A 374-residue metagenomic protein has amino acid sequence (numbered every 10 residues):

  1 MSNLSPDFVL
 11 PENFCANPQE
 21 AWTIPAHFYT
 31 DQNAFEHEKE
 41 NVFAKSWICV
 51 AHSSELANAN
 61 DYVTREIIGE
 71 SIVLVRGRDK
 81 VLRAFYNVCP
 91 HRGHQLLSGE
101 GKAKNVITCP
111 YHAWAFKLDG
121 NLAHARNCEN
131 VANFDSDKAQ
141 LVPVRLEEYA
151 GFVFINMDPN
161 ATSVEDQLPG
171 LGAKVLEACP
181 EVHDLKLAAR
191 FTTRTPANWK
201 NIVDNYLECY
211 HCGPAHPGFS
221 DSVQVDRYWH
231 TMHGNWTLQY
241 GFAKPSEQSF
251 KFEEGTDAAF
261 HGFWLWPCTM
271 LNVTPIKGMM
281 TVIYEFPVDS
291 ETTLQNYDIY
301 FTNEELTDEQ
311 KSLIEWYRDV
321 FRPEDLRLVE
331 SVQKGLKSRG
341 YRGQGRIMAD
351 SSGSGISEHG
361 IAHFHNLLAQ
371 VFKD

Functional and structural regions predicted by a protein language model:
N3, R76, N87, E147 (+1 more regions): C-terminal catalytic domain of Rieske-type non-heme iron oxygenases
P6, L10-A26: Short, contiguous pre-domain boundary segments
I24-I67: Non-catalytic accessory segments flanking enzyme active sites
F43-W47, H94, H211: Generic structural signal for secondary-structure transition and capping sites
K45-L56, A125-E129, W264-T269: Short Pro/Gly-enriched beta-strand edge/turn motifs at strand-loop
E55-P159, S163-A173: Rieske [2Fe-2S] iron-sulfur-binding domain
